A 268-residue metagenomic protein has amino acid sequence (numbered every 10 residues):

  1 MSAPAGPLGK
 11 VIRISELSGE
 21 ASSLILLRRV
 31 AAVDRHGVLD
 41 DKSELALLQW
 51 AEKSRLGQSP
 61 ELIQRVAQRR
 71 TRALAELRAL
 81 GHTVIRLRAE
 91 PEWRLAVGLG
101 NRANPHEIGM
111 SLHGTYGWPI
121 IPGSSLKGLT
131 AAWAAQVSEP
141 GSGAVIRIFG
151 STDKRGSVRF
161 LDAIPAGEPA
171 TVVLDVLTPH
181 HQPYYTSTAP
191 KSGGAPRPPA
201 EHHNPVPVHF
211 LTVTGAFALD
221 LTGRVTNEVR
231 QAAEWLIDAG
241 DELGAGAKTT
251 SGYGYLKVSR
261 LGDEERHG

Functional and structural regions predicted by a protein language model:
M1-G268: Basic, Gly/Ser/Thr-rich N-terminal segments that form RNA-phosphate-binding interfaces in CRISPR RAMP
